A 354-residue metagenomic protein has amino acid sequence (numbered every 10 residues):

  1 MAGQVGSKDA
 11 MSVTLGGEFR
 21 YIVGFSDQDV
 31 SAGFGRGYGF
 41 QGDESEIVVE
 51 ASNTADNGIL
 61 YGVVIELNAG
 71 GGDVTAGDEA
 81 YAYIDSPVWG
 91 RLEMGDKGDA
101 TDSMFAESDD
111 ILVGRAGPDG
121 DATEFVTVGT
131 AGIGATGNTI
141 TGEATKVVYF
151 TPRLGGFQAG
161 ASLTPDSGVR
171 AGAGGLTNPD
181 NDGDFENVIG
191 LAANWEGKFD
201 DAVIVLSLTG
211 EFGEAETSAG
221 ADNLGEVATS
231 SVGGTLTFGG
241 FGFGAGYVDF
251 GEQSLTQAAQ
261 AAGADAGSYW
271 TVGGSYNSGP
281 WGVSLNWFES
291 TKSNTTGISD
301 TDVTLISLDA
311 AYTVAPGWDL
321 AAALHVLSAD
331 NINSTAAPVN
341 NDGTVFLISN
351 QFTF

Functional and structural regions predicted by a protein language model:
Q4-F25, F34-V169, F185-N187, W195-D200: Outer membrane beta-barrel
Y21-D27, L67-G71, G98-A100, L163-S167 (+8 more regions): Transmembrane beta-strands of outer-membrane beta-barrel pores
A32-Y38, A69-D73, I133-I140, V169-D184 (+4 more regions): Outer-membrane beta-barrel domain signature
G42-E46, A76-E79, G142-A144, V188-G190 (+4 more regions): Transmembrane beta-barrel architecture of outer-membrane proteins
V48-E50, Y81-Y83, V148-F150, A192-N194 (+5 more regions): Outer-membrane beta-barrel architecture
N57-Y61, V88-L92, G156-A159, F199-L206 (+3 more regions): Repeated loop/turn-to-beta-strand initiation elements of outer-membrane beta-barrel proteins
E186-D309: Detector for outer-membrane/organellar transmembrane beta-barrel domains, recognizing the amphipathic beta-strand
N341-F354: Outer-membrane beta-barrel "beta-signal"
